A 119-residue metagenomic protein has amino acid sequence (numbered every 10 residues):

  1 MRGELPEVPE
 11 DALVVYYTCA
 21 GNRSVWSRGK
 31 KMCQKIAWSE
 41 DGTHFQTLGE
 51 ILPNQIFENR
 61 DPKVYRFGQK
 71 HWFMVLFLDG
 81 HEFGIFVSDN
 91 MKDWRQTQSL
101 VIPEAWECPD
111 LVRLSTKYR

Functional and structural regions predicted by a protein language model:
M1-P109, R113-R119: Beta-rich carbohydrate-recognition and catalytic domains
